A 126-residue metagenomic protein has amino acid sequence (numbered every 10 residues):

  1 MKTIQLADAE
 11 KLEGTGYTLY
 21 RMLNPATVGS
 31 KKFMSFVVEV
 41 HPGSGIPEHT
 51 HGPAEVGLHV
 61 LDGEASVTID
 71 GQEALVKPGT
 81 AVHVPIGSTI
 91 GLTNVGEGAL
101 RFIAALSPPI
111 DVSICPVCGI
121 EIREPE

Functional and structural regions predicted by a protein language model:
M1-K32, P47, I114-E126: A short, N-terminal "cap"/entry segment at the start of jelly-roll beta-barrel domains of the cupin/DSBH fold
F36-H51: Conserved short histidine dyad/triad with adjacent acidic residue
G45-P47, S66, V82, I86-L92: Histidine-centered metal-chelating micro-motifs
A54-A65: Glycine- and acidic-residue-biased ligand/ion/polar-headgroup-sensing regions
E64-S66, E73, T89, A99: Structural motif
G71-I86: Short acidic-glycine-tyrosine-enriched beta hairpin
I86-V112: Ligand-binding loop in jelly-roll beta-barrel domains
